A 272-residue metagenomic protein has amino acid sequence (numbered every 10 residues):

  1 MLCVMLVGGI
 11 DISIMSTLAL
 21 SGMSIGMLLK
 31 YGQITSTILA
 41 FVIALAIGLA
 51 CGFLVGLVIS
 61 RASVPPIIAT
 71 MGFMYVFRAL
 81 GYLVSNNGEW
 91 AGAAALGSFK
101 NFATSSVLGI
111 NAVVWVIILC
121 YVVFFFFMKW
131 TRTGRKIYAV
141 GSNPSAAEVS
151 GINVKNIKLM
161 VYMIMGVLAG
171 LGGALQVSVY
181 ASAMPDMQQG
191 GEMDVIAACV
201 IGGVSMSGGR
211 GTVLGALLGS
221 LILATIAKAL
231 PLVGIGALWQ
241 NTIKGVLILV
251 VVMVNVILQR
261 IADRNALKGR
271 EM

Functional and structural regions predicted by a protein language model:
M1-L2, L45, M74-A79, V116-F127 (+4 more regions): Hydrophobic core segments of alpha-helical transmembrane domains in multi-pass membrane transport and ion-translocation
M1-Q33, V58-S63, G203-V213, V246: Single transmembrane alpha-helix segments in multi-pass membrane proteins
S16-L20, T37-A46, I68, V114-L119 (+5 more regions): Hydrophobic alpha-helical transmembrane segments
Q33-M74, L218-G219: Alpha-helical transmembrane segments within multi-pass membrane transporters and channels
S36-A44, A50-V55, S106-A183: Helix-loop-helix "hairpin" substructures at the membrane interface of multi-pass membrane proteins
P66-W130, I157-M160, V179-Q188, R264-M272: Transmembrane helix-bundle core of multi-pass membrane transporters and related energy-transducing complexes
V149, N153-N156, I226, L230-M272: Cytosolic-side transmembrane-helix boundaries in multi-pass membrane proteins
A169, V179-G245: Transmembrane alpha-helical segments in multi-pass inner-membrane proteins
